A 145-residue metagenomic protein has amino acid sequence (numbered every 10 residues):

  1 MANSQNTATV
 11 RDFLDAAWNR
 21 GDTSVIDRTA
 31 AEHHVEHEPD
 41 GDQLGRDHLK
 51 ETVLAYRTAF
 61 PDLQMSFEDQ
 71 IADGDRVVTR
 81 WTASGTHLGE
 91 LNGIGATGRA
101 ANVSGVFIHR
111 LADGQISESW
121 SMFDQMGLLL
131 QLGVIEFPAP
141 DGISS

Functional and structural regions predicted by a protein language model:
M1-S145: C-terminal and inter-domain tail/linker signature
